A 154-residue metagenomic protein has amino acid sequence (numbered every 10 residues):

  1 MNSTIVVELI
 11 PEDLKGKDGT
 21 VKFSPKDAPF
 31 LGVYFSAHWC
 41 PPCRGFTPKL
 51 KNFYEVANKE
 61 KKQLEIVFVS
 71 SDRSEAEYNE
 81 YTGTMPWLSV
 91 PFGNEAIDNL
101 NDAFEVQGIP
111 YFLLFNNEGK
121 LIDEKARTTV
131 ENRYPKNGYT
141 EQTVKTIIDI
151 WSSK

Functional and structural regions predicted by a protein language model:
N2-E12, V56-K62, N79-Y81, P86-L88: Catalytic lobes of large eukaryotic enzymes
V7-L31, V56: A short beta-strand-turn-helix
P29, S36-W39, G108: Short pre-active-site segment immediately N-terminal to redox-active cysteine/selenocysteine motifs in thiol-based
F35, V69-S71: Cofactor-binding loop segments of dinucleotide-utilizing enzymes, especially the Rossmann-like FAD- and NAD(P)+-binding
F35-N52: Conserved redox-active cysteine motifs that mediate thiol-disulfide chemistry, especially di-cysteine Cys-X(1-2)-Cys
S71-L121: Thioredoxin-like thiol-disulfide oxidoreductase module
D102-S152: Non-catalytic, surface beta->alpha helical segment in thiol-disulfide oxidoreductase systems
